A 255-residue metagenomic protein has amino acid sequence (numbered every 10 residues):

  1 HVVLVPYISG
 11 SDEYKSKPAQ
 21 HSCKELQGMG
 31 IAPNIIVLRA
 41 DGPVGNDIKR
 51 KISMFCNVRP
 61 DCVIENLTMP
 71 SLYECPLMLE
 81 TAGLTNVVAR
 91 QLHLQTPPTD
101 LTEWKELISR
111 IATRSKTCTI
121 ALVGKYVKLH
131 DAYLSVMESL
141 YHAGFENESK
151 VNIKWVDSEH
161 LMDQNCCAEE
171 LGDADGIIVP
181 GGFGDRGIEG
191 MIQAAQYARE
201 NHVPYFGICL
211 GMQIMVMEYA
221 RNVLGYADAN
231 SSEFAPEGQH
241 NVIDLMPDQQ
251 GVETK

Functional and structural regions predicted by a protein language model:
H1-K255: N-terminal beta1-alpha1 cap of cysteine-dependent amidohydrolase-like domains
